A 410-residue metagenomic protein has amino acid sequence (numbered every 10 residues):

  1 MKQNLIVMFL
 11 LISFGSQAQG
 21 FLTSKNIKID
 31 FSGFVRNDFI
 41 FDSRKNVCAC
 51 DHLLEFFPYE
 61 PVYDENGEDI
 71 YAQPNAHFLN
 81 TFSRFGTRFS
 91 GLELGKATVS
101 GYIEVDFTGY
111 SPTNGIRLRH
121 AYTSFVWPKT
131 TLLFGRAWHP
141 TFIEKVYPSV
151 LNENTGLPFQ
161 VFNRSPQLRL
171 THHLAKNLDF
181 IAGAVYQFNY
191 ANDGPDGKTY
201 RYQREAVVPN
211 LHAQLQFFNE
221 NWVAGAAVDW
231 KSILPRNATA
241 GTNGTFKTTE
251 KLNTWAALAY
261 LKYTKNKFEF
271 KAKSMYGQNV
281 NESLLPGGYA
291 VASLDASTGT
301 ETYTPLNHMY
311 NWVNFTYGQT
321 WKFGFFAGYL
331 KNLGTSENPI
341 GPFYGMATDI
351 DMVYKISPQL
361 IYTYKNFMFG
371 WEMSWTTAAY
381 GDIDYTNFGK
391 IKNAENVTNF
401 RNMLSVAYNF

Functional and structural regions predicted by a protein language model:
M1-G20: Bacterial Sec-dependent N-terminal signal peptides
G20-L53, P61-Y190, V207, H212-V223 (+2 more regions): Outer membrane beta-barrel
K25, A72-N80, T113-G115, Q160-F162 (+7 more regions): Short sequence motifs at beta-strands and strand-loop junctions characteristic of Gram-negative outer-membrane
D42-N46, P112-N114, I143-Y147, N189-G194 (+4 more regions): Outer-membrane beta-barrel proteins
I70-Q73, T108, L151-G156, N192-R201 (+4 more regions): Extracellular loop and loop/strand-boundary signature of outer-membrane beta-barrel proteins
N219-I350, Y354: Detector for outer-membrane/organellar transmembrane beta-barrel domains, recognizing the amphipathic beta-strand
N366, S374-G389: C-terminal beta-signal and adjacent terminal beta-strands/loops of Gram-negative outer-membrane beta-barrel proteins
A394-F410: Outer-membrane beta-barrel "beta-signal"
